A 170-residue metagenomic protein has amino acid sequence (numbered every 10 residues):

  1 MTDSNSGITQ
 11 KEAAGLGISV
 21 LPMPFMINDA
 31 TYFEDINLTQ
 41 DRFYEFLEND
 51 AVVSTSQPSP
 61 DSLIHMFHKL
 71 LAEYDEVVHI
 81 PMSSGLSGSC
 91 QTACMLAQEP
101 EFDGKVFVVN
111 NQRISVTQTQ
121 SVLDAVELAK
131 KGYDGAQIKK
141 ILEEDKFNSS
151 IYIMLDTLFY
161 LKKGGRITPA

Functional and structural regions predicted by a protein language model:
M1, V53-S56, S83, T157-L161: Short linear motifs at secondary-structure transitions and domain/linker junctions
M1-Q57, S62: N-terminal glycine-rich anion-binding loop in soluble enzyme alpha/beta folds
N5-S19, P24, A30, E76 (+3 more regions): Mixed-charge interfacial surface used for oligomerization/domain docking and macromolecular partner engagement
N28, D35, F46-N49, L70 (+3 more regions): Generic signature of intrinsically disordered, low-complexity segments enriched in small/polar residues
T39, K69-E73, G164, T168: Alpha-helix boundary/capping detector
Y44, F67, K139-L142: A generic alpha-helix structural signal
D50-S84, Q91-M95, F147: Glycine-rich phosphate- or other oxyanion-binding loops that anchor nucleotides, phosphorylated ligands
